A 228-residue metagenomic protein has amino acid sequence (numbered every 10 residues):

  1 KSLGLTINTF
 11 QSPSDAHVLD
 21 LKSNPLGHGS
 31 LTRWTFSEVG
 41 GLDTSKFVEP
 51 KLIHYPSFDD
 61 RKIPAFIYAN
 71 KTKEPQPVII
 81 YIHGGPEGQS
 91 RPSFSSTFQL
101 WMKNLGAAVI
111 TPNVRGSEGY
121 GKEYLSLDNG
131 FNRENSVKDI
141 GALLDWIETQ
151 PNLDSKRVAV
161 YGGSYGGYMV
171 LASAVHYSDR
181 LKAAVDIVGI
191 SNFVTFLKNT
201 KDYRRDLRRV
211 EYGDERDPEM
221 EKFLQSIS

Functional and structural regions predicted by a protein language model:
K1-K71, S96-Q99, K103-N104: Non-catalytic accessory segments flanking enzyme active sites
N8, L21, G84, G163 (+1 more regions): Flexible loop residues that form catalytic and substrate-binding hotspots at small-molecule/glycan-binding clefts
A16, Y55, A65, I80 (+3 more regions): Conserved hydrophobic/aromatic pocket- or pore-lining residues that grip, position, or stack substrates in active sites
S23-L26, K71-E74, N104-A107, I147-K156 (+1 more regions): Secondary-structure transition/capping motifs at alpha-helix termini and the adjoining loop/turn into the next element
D60-R61, M102, A107, S136 (+2 more regions): C-terminal substrate/ligand-recognition segments
I63, P77, R157: Alpha/beta-hydrolase fold active-site loops
T72-Q76, Y81-G121, Y168, F193-V194: Short substrate-entry loop that stabilizes the transition state in hydrolases
P112-S228: Active-site-proximal cap/loop segments of hydrolase catalytic domains
